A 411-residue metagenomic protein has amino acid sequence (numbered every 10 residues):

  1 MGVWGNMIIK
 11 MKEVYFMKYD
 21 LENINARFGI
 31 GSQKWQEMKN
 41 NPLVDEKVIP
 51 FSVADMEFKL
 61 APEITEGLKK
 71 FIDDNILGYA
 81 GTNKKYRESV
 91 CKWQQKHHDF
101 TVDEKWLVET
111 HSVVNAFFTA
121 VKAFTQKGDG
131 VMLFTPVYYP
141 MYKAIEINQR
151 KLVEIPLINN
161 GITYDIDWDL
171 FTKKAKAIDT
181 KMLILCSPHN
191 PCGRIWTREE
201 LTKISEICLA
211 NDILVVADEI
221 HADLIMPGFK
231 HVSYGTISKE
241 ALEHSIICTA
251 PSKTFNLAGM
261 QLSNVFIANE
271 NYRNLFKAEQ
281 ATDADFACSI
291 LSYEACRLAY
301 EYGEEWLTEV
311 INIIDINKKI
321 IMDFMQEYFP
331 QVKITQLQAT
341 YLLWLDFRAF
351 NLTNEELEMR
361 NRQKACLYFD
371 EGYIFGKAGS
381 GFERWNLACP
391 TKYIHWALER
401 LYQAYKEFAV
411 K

Functional and structural regions predicted by a protein language model:
V3-F16: Short, Lys/Arg-enriched N-terminal segments with co-localized hydrophobic residues within the first ~10-30 amino acids
K12, A241, R360-F369, F375-K411: PLP-dependent enzyme catalytic core of the Aspartate aminotransferase-like
K18-S112, T119, F408-K411: N-terminal small-domain helix-loop-helix segment of the aminotransferase-like
F51, L68, V90, L107 (+12 more regions): Generic structural signal for small/hydrophobic residues in well-ordered secondary structure, especially within
E66-G67, K239, E243-D315: Conserved core segment of the aminotransferase class I/II
L77-E206, D223-L224, H231-T236, E240 (+1 more regions): Conserved core of the PLP fold type I
N148, I178, A210-N211, A365 (+1 more regions): Helix C-cap/helix->beta junction micro-motif
R297, I313-M322, I334-F347: Conserved glycine-rich beta-strand-loop-beta hairpin in the small C-terminal domain of fold type I
